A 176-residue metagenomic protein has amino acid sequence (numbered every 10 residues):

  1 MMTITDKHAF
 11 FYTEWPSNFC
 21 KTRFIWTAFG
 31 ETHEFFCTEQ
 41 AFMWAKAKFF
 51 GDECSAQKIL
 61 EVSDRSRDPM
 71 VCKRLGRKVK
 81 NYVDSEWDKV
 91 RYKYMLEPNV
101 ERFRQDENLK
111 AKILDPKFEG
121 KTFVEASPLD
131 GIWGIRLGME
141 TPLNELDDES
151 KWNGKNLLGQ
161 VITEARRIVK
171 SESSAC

Functional and structural regions predicted by a protein language model:
M1-C176: Charged, low-complexity intrinsically disordered segments
